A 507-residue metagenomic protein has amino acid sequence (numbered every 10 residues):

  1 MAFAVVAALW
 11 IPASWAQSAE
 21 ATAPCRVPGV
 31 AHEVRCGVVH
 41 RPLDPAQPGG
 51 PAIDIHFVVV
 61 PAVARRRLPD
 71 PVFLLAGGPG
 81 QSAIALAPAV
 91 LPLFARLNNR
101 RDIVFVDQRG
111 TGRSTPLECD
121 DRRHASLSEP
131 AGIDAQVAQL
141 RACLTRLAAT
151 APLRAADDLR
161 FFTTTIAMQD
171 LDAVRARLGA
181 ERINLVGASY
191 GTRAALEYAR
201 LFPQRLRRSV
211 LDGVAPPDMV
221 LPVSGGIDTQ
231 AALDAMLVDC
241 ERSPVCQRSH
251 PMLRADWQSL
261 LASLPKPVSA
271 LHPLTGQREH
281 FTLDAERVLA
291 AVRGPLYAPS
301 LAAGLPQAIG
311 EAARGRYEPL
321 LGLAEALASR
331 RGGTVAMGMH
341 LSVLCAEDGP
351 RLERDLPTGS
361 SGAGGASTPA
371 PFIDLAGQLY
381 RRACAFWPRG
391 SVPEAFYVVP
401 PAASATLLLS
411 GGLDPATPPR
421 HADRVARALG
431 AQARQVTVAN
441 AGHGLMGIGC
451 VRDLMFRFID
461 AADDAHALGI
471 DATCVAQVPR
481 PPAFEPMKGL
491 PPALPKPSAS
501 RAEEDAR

Functional and structural regions predicted by a protein language model:
A2-A13: Bacterial N-terminal signal peptides
Q17-R287, S342-L344, D348-R507: Gly/Pro-rich cap/lid or specificity-loop segments adjacent to the active site
S243, A312-L320: Short, solvent-exposed helix-helix connector turns and helix-capping sites enriched in acidic/polar residues
D256, L260-S263, A291, A308 (+1 more regions): Charge-rich, solvent-exposed alpha-helical interaction surfaces
H272-A291, Y297-L301, R331-G338: Structural motif
G294-P295, A346: Helix-loop "lid/cap" segments that line or gate small-molecule binding pockets
L296-E311, P350-L356, D463: Short helix-capping/linker segments at secondary-structure and domain boundaries
Y317-E353: Long, low-complexity segments enriched in small/aliphatic residues
